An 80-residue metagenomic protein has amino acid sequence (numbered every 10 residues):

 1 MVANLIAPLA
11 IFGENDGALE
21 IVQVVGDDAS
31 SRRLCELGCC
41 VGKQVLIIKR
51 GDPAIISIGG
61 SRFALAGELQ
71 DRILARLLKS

Functional and structural regions predicted by a protein language model:
M1-S80: Compact, glycine-rich, soluble single-domain proteins
